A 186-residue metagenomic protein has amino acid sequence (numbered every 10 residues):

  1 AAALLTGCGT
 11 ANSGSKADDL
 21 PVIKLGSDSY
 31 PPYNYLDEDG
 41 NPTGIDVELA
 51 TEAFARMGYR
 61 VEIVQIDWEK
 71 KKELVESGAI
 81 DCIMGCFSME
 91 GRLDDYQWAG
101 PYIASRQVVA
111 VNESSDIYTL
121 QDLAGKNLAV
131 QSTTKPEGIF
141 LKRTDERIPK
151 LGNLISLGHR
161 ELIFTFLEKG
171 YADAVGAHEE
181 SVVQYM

Functional and structural regions predicted by a protein language model:
L4-G7: C-terminal motif of bacterial Sec signal peptides marking the signal peptidase cleavage site
G9-A11: Bacterial signal peptide processing site
S15-C86, S156: Extracytoplasmic small-molecule ligand-binding "clamshell" domains of the periplasmic binding protein/Venus flytrap
A17, V111-L128: Flexible hinge/capping segments at coil-to-helix
I23-D28, W98-T119: Hydrophobic/proline-rich hinge and linker segments of small-molecule sensing/allosteric domains, predominantly
I23-S29, N34, T43, L120-E137: Short loop->beta-strand "edge-of-pocket" segments that line small-molecule binding or catalytic clefts across diverse
L36-E38, A50-Y59, K135-G158, M186: Ligand-binding cleft/hinge of the Venus flytrap
K70-E73, C86-D95, I139-R143, F166-M186: A ligand-binding cleft/hinge motif common to bilobed small-molecule-binding domains
